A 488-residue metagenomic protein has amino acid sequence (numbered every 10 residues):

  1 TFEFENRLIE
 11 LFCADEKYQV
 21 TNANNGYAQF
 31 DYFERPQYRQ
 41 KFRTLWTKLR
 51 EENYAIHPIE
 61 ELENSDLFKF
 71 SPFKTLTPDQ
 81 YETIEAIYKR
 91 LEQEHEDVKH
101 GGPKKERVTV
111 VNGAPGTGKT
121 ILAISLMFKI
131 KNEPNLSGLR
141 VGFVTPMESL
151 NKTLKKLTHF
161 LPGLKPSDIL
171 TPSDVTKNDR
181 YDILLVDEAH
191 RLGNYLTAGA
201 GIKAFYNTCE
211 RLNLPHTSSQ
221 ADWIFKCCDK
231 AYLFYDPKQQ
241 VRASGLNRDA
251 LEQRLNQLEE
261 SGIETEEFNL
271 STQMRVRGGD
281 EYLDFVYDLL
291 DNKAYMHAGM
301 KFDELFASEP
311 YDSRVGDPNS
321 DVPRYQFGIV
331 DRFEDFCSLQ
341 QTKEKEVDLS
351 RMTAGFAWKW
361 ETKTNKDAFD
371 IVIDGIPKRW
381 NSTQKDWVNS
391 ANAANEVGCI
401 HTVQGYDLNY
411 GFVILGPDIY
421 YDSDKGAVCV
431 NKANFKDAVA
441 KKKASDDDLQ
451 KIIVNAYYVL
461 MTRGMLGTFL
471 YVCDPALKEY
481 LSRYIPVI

Functional and structural regions predicted by a protein language model:
T1-I56: Structure-specific nucleic-acid interaction/processing domains
P72-R107: N-terminal pre-P-loop "Q-motif" helix
V111: Hydrophobic anchor at the beta1->P-loop junction of P-loop NTPases
G118: Conserved glycine(s) of the Walker
A123, R242-N247, S261, T265-D284 (+1 more regions): Conserved helicase/translocase motor-coupling segment
R140-L184, E188-H190: Inter-Walker segment of RecA-like/P-loop motor cores
V186-N269: Signature of the SF2 helicase/ATPase Hel1-core->accessory helical subdomain module
K230-Y232, E396-I488: C-terminal accessory regions
